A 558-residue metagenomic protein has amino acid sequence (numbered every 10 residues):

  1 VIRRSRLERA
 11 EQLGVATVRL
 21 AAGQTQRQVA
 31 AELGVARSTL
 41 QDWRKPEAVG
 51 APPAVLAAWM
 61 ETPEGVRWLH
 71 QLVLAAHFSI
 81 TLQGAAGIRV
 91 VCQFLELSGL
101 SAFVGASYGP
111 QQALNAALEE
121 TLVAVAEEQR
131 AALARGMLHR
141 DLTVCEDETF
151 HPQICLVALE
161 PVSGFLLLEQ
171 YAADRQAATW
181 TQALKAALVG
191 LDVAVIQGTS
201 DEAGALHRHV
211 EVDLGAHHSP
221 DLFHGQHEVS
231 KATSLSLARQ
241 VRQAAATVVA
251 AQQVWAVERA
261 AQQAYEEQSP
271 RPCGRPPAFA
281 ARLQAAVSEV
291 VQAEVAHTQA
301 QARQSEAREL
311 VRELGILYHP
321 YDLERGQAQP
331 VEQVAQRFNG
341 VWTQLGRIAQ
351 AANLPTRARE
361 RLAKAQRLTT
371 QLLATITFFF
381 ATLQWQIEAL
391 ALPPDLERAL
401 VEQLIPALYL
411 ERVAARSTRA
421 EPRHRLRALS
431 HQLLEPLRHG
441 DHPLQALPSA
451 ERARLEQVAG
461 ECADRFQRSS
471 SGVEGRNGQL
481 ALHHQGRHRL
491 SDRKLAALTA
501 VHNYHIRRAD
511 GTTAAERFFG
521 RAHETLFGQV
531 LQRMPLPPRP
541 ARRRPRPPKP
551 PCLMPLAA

Functional and structural regions predicted by a protein language model:
S5-Q24, H70-A86: Short, amphipathic alpha-helical "recognition" segments used to contact nucleic acids or chromatin
V15-A16, L40-W43, V91, D147 (+6 more regions): Mobile genetic element proteins and their domesticated derivatives, centered on retroelements and DNA transposons
Q28-L33, V91: Short alpha-helical "recognition helix" segments of helix-turn-helix
S38-Q41, G109: Key DNA-contact positions within bacterial/archaeal DNA-binding proteins
W59-Q327, V334-Q344: RNase H-like nuclease fold core
R239-Q253, C462, G472-L490, H505: Active-site proximal helix-loop segment of RNase H-like, two-metal nucleases, encompassing DDE(D)
A281, Q403-S417, E421-Q432, R438-S470 (+5 more regions): C-terminal domain-tail junction helix/linker
A293-V295, A300-L429, P436-P443: Catalytic-core elements of nucleic-acid end-processing and repair enzymes
